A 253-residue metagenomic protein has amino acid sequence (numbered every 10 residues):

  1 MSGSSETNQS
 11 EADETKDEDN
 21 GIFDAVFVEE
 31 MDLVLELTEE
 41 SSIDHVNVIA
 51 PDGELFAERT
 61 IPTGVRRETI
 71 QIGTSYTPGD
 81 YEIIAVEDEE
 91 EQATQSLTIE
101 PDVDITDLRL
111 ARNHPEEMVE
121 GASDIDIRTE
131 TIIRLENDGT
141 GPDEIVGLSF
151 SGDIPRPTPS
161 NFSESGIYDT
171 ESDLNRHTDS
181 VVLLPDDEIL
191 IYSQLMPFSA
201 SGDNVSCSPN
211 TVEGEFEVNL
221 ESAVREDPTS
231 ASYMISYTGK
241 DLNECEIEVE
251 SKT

Functional and structural regions predicted by a protein language model:
M1-T253: Terminal disorder- and signal-encoded targeting elements
